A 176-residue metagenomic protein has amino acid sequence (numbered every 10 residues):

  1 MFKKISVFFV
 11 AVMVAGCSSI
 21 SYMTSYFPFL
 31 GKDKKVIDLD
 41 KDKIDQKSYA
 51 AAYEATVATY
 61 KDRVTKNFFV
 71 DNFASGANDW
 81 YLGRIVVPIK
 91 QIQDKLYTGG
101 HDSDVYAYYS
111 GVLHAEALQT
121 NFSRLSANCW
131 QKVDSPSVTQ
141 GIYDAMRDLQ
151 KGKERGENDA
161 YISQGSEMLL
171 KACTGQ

Functional and structural regions predicted by a protein language model:
M1-K4: Positively charged n-region of N-terminal signal peptides that target proteins for export
S6-F8, S21: Residues marking helix boundaries in flexible regions
F9-V14: Bacterial N-terminal signal peptides
S18-Q176: Intrinsic-disorder/low-complexity detector
